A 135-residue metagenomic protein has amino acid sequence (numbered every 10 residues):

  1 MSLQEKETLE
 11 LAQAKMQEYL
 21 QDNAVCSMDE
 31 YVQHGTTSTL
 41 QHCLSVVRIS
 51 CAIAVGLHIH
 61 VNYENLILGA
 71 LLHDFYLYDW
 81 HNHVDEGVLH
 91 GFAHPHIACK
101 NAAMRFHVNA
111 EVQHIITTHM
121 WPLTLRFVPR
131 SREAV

Functional and structural regions predicted by a protein language model:
M1-V135: Metal-dependent phosphohydrolase cores
